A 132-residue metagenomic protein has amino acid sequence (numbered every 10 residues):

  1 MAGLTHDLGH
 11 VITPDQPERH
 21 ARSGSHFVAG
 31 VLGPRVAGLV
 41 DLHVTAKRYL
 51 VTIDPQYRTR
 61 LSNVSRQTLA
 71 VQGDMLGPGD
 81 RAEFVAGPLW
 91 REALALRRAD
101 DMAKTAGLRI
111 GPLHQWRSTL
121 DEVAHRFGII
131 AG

Functional and structural regions predicted by a protein language model:
M1-A99: Divalent metal-dependent catalytic cores for phosphoryl transfer on phosphate-bearing substrates
M102-G132: Charged phosphate-binding loop/patch that engages nucleotide di/tri-phosphates or the phosphate backbone of nucleic
